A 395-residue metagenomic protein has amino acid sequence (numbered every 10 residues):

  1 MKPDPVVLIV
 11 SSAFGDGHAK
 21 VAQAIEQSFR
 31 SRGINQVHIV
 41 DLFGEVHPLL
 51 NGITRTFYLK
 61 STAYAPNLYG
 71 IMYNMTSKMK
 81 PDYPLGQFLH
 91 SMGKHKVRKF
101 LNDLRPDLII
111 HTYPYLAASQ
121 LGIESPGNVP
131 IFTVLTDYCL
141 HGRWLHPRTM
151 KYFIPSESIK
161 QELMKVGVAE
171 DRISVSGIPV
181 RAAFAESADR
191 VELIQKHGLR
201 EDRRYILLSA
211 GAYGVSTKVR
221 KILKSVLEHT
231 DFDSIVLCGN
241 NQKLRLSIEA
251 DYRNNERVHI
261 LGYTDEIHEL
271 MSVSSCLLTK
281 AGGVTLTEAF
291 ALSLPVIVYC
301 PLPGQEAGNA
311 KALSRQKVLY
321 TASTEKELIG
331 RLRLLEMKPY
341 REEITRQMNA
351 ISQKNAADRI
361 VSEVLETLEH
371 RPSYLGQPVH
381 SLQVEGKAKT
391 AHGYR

Functional and structural regions predicted by a protein language model:
M1-V236, K243-R395: Nucleotide-activated sugar donor-binding and catalytic core shared by glycosyltransferases and related lipid-linked
